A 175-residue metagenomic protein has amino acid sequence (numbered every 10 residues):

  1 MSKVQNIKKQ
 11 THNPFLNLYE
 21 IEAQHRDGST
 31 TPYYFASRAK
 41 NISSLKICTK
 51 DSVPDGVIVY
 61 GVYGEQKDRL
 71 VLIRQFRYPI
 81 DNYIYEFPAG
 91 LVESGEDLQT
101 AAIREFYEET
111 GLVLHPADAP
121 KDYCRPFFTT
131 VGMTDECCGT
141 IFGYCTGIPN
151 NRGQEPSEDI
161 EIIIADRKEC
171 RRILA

Functional and structural regions predicted by a protein language model:
S2-H12: Short amphipathic beta-strand and strand-loop transition segments with alternating hydrophobic
N13, P79-I80, V131-M133: Short glycine/serine/proline-enriched coil/turn segments at secondary-structure junctions
P14-F15, S157: Short acidic/glycine-enriched loop/turn segments that link adjacent beta-strands
F15-Y60, Q66: Acidic, metal-coordinating catalytic segment for phosphate/diphosphate chemistry, firing primarily on the Nudix
R26-D27, Y63-K67, F76, G143-P149 (+1 more regions): Short loop segments at secondary-structure junctions
T31, D55-V57, Y85, G90-A175: Unchanged
A39-S43, P79-N82, I160: A short local loop/turn or secondary-structure capping micro-motif enriched for an aromatic residue
K46-V62, Q66-R104: Conserved Nudix-box catalytic region and its N-terminal flanking loop in Nudix hydrolases and closely related
